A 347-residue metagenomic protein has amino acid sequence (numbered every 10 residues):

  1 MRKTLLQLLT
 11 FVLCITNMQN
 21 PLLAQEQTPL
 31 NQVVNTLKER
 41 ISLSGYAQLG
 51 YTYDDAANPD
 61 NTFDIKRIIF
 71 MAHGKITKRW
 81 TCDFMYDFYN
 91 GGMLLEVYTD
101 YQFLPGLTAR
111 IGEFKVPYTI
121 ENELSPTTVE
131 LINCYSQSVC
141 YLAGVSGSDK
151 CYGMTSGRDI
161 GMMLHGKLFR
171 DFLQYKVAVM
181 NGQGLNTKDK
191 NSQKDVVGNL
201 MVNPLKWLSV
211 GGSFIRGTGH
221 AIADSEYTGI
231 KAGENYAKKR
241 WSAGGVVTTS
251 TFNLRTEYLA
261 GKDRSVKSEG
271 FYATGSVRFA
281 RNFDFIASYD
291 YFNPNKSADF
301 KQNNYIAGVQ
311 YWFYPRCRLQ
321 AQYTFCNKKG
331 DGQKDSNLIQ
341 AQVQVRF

Functional and structural regions predicted by a protein language model:
L5-Q48, F347: N-terminal periplasmic/intermembrane-space "pro-region" immediately following the signal or transit peptide
Q32-G182, S192-V197, M201-V210, F214-R216 (+4 more regions): Outer membrane beta-barrel
D54, L142-S148, H220-G229, T324-C326: Extracytoplasmic loops and strand-loop junctions of Gram-negative outer membrane beta-barrel proteins
A57-T62, F84-L94, T155, L185-S192 (+4 more regions): Solvent-exposed loop/turn segments connecting transmembrane beta-strands in outer-membrane beta-barrel proteins
E121-P126, T187-D189, I222-E226, S268 (+1 more regions): Outer-membrane beta-barrel and related beta-rich outer-membrane complex signature in Gram-negative bacteria
L200, R318, D335-F347: Outer-membrane beta-barrel "beta-signal"
M201-N295: Detector for outer-membrane/organellar transmembrane beta-barrel domains, recognizing the amphipathic beta-strand
S276, N282-R316, Q320, T324: Outer membrane beta-barrel transmembrane domains
